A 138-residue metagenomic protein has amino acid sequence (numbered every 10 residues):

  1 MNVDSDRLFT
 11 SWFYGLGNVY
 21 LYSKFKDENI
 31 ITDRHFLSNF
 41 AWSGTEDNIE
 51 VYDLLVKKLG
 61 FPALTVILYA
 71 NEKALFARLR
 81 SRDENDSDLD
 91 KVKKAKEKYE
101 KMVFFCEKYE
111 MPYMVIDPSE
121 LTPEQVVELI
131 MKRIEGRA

Functional and structural regions predicted by a protein language model:
M1-D53: ATP-dependent small-molecule kinase phosphotransfer cores that center on conserved nucleotide phosphate-binding segments
E28-N29, P62-A63, Y113: Conserved acidic residues
T32-R34, L68, I116: Active-site flanking residues adjacent to catalytic metal/cofactor-binding acidic residues
F36-L37, A70-L75, L121: Conserved nucleotide-binding/hydrolysis micro-motifs of P-loop NTPases
W42, D47-F104: A glycine- and Lys/Arg-enriched "phosphate-lid" helix/loop adjacent to the NTP-binding pocket of small-molecule kinases
A77-D86, D90-A138: NTP-dependent small-molecule kinase module
